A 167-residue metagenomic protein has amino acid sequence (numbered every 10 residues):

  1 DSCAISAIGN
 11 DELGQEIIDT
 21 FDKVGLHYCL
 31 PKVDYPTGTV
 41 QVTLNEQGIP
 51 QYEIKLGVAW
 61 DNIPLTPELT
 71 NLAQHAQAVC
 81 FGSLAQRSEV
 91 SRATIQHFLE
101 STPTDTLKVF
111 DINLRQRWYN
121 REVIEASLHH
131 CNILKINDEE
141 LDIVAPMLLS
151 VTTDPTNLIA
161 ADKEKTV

Functional and structural regions predicted by a protein language model:
D1-Y28, V40, N45-Q47: Glycine-rich phosphate/adenosyl-contacting loop at the front of the ribokinase-like
D11, Y35, D138-E139: Alpha-helix N-cap/helix-start capping motif
L13, P36, R115-W118: Short acidic loop-to-helix transition motifs that present clustered carboxylates
T20-P31, E46-V167: Ribokinase/PfkB-type carbohydrate-kinase core domain
P31-G38: Gly/Ser-rich phosphate-binding catalytic loop and adjacent alpha/beta segment that cradle a phosphoryl group at enzyme
